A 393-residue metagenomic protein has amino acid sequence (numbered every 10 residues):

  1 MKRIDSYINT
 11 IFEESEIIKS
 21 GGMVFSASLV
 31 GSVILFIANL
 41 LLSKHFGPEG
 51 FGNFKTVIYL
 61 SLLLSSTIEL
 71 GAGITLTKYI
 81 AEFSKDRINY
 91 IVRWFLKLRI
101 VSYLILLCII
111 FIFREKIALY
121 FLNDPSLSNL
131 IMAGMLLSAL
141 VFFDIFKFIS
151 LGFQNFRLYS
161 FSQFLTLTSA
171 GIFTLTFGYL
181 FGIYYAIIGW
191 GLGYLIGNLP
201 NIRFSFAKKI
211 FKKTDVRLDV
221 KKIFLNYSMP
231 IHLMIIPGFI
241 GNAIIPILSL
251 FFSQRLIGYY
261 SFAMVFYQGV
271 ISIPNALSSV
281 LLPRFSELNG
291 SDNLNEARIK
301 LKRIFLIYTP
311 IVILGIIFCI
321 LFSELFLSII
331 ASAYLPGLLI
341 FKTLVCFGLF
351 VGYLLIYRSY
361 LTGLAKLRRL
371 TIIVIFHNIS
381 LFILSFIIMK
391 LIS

Functional and structural regions predicted by a protein language model:
K2-I17, R157, Y184, W190 (+3 more regions): Interhelical loop/hinge segments that connect adjacent transmembrane helices in multipass membrane
E13-G73, L107-F111, G171, M229-R255 (+2 more regions): Signature of the first transmembrane helix
E13-I17, P48, R114-A133, I320-L349: Interfacial segments at transmembrane-helix termini and the short loops linking adjacent helices
S15, K19-S32, V57, L62 (+4 more regions): Membrane-water interface segments that mark the loop-to-transmembrane alpha-helix transition
L40, I68-S84, G152, A263 (+2 more regions): Helix-loop junctions and terminal segments of transmembrane helices in multi-pass membrane transport/translocation
S43-F51, E115-K116, F153-R157, L167-L199 (+3 more regions): Membrane-interface helix-loop junctions in multi-pass transport and translocation proteins
F54, I58-S66, M234, G238 (+3 more regions): Transmembrane helix-bundle signature of multi-pass secondary active exporters and lipid flippases
Y79, S84, S138-S162, C346-F376: Membrane-interface junctions at transmembrane-helix termini in multi-pass inner-membrane proteins
